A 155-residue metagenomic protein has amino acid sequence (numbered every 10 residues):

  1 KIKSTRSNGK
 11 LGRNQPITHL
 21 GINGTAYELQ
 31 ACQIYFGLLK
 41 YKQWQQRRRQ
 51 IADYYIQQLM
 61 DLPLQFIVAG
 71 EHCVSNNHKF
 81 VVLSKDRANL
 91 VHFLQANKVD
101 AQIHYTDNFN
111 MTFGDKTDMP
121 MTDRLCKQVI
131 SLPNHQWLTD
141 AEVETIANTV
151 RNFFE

Functional and structural regions predicted by a protein language model:
K1-E155: PLP-dependent aminotransferase class I/II
